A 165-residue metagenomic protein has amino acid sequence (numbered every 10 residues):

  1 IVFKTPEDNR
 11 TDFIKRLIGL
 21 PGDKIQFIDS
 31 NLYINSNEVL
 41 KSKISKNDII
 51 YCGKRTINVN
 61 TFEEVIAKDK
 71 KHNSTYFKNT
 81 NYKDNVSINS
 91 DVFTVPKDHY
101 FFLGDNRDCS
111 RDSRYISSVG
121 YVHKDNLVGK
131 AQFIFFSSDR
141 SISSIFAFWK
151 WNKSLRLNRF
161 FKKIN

Functional and structural regions predicted by a protein language model:
I1-N165: Soluble "head" domains of membrane/secretory-pathway proteins
